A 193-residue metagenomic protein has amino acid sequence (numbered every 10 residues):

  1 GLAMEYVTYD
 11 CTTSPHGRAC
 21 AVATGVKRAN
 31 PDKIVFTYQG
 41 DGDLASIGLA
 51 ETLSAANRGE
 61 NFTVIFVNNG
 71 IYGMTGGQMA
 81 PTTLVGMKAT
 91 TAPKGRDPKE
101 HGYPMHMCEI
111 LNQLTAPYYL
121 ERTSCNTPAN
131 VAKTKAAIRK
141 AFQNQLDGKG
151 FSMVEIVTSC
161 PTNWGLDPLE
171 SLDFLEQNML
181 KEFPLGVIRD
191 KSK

Functional and structural regions predicted by a protein language model:
G1-G73, A136-K140: Thiamine diphosphate
T8-C11, A55, A80-L84, E170-D173: Short, hinge-like loop/turn segments at secondary-structure boundaries
D32, A80-D147: Conserved thiamine diphosphate
K33-F36, N61-I65, E109, P117-E121 (+2 more regions): Structural motif
G48-A50, T75-G77, R122, A132-A136 (+1 more regions): A short secondary-structure junction signal
L49-S54, M74-K88: Active-site-proximal loop->helix
N69-I71, N126-T127, I156-N163: Glycine-rich beta-alpha junction loops
L146-K193: Flexible, low-complexity linker and terminal segments
